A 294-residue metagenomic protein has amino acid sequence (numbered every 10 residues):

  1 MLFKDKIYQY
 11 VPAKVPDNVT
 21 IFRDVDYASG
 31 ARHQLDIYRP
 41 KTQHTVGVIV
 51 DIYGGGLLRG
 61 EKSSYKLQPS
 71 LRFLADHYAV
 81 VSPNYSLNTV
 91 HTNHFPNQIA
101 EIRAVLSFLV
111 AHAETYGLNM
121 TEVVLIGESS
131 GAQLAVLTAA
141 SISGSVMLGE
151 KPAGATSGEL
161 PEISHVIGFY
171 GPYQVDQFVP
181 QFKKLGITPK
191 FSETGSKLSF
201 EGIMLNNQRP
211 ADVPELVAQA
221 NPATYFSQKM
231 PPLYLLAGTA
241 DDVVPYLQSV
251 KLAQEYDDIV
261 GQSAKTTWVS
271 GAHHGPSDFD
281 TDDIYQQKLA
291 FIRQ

Functional and structural regions predicted by a protein language model:
L2-H44: N-terminal cap/lid segment of alpha/beta-hydrolase-fold proteins
P12-D17, Q181-Y225: Mobile cap/lid helix-loop segments that gate and shape the active-site cleft of serine hydrolases
T45-G56: Short beta-strand element of the alpha/beta-hydrolase
E61-P69, V81-M120, D278-F279, D283-I284: Catalytic nucleophile-loop/oxyanion-hole region of alpha/beta-hydrolase and closely related hydrolase-like folds
L87-N88, W268-P276: Histidine-bearing beta->alpha loop at or near hydrolase active sites
S107-K183: Primarily recognizes the serine-hydrolase "nucleophile elbow" in alpha/beta-hydrolase and SGNH/GDSL folds
K229, L235-A237, D241: Short beta-strand/loop motif that positions the catalytic acidic residue of the alpha/beta-hydrolase fold
D242-K251: Conserved alpha/beta-hydrolase "acid-adjacent" motif
